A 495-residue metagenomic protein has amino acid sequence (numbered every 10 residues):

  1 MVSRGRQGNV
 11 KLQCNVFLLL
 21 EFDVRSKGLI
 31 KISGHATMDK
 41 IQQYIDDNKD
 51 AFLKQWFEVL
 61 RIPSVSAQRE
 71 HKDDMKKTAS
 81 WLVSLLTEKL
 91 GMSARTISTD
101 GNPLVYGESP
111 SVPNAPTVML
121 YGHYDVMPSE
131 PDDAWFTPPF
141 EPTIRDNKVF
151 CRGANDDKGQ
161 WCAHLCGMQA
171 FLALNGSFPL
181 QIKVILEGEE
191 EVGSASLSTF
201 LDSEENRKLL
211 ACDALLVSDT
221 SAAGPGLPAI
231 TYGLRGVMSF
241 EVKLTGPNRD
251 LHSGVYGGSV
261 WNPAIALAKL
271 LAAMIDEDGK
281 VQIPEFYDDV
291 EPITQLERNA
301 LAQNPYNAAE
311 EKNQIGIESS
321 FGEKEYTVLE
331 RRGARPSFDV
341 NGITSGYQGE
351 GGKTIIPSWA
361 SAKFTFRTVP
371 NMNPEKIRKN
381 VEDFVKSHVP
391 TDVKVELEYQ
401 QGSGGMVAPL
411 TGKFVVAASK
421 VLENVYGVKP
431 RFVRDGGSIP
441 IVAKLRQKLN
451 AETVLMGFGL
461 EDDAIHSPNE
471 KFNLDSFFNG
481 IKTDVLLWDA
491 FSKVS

Functional and structural regions predicted by a protein language model:
R25-T37: Short, Lys/Arg-enriched N-terminal segments with co-localized hydrophobic residues within the first ~10-30 amino acids
T37-D132, W359, K376: N-terminal helical capping/dimerization or prosegment-like subdomains of hydrolases acting on amide or phosphate bonds
P113, G224-P225, Q282-W359, R367-D383 (+2 more regions): An extended, acidic, His-containing surface patch that forms the Zn2+-binding/catalytic region of metallohydrolases
A115-L186, K208, N479: Active-site metal-coordination/substrate-binding segment of hydrolases, especially metallo-dependent peptidases
G176-N262: Histidine/acidic-residue-rich, glycine-tolerant segments that coordinate divalent metal ions
T199, G257-G279: A short core secondary-structure module
